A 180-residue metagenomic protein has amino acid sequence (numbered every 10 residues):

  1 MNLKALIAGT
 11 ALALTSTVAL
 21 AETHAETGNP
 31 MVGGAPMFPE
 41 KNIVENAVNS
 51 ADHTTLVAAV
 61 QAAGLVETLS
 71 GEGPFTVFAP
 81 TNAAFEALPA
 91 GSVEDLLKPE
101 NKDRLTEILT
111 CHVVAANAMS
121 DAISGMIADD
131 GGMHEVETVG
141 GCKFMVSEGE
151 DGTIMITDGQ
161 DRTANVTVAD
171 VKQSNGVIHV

Functional and structural regions predicted by a protein language model:
M1-T23: Gram-negative bacterial Sec-dependent N-terminal signal peptides
A5, E22-V180: Mature, structured domains of secreted/extracytosolic soluble proteins
